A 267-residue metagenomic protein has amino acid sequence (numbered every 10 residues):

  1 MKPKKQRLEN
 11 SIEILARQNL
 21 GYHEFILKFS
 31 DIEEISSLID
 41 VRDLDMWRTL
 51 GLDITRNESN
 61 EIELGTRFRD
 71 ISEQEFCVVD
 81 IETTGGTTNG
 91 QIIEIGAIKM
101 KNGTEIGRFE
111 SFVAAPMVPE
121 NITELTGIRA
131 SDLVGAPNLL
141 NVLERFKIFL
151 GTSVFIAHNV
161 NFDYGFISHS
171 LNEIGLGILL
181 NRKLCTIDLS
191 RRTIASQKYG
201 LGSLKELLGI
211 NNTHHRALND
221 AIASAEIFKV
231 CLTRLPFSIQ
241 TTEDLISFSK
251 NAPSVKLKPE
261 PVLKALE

Functional and structural regions predicted by a protein language model:
M1-F29, N159-D188: Ordered, small/hydrophobic-rich secondary-structure cores
M1-Q74: N-terminal accessory regions of nucleic-acid-interacting proteins
K2-N10, L15-I26, D31, V230-E267: Acidic two-metal-ion nuclease catalytic site recognized across multiple nuclease folds, prominently DnaQ/RNase D-T
E63-G65, E73-S168, E173, I178-L180 (+2 more regions): Conserved non-catalytic scaffold segment of RNase H-like nuclease domains
T83-G85, D188, A223: Short, glycine/acidic-enriched loop or turn micro-motifs at the edges of active sites
K183-G200: Short alpha-helix plus adjacent loop in nuclease-associated cores
A217-K229: Acidic, divalent-metal-coordinating active-site segment for phosphoryl/phosphodiester hydrolysis, typified by short
